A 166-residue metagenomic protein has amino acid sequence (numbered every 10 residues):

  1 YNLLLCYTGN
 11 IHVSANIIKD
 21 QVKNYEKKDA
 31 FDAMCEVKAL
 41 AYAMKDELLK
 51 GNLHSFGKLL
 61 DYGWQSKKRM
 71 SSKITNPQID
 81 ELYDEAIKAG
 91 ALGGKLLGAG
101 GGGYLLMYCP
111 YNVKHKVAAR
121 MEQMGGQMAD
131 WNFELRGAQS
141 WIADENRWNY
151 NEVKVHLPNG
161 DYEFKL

Functional and structural regions predicted by a protein language model:
Y1-G94, L106-L166: C-terminal nucleotide
G102: Glycine-rich active-site/cofactor-binding loop and its immediate structural neighborhood
